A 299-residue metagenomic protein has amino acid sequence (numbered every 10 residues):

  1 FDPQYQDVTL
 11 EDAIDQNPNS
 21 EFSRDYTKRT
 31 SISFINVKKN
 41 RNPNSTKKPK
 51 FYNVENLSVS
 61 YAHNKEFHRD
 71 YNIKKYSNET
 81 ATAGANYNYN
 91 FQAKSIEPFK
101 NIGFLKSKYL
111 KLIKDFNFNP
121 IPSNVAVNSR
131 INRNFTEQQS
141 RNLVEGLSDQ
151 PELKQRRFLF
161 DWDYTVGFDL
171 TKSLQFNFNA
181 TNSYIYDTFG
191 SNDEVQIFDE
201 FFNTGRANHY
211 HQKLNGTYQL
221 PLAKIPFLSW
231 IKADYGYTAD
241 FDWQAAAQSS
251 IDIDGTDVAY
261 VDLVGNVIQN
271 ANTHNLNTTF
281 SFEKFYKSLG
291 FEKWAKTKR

Functional and structural regions predicted by a protein language model:
F1-R299: Exposed, low-structure sequence patches enriched in small/polar residues
